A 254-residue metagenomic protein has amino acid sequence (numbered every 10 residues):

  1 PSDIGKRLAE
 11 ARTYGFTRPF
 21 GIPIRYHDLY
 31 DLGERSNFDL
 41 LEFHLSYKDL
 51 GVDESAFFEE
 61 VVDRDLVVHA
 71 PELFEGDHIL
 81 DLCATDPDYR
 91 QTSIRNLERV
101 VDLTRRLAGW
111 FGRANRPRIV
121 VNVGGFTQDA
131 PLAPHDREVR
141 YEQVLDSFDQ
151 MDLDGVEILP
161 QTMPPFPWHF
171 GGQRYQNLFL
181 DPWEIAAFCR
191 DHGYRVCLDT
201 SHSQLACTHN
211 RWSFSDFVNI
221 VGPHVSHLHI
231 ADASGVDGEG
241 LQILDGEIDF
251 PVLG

Functional and structural regions predicted by a protein language model:
P1-D102, R195: N-terminal pre-domain/capping segments
S2-D3, R25-H27, H44, G51-E54 (+5 more regions): Well-ordered, non-membrane alpha-helical segments in soluble/globular domains
T13-G21, F38-E42, D63-V67, R116-V120 (+5 more regions): Structural preference for beta-strand elements that scaffold enzyme active sites
R18-G21, L45-S46, G172-Q176, A206-C207: Short, flexible loop segments at the rims of nucleotide/cofactor-binding pockets, characterized by
P23-H27, H44-K48, P71-L73, G124-F126 (+3 more regions): Active-site beta-loop-alpha junctions enriched in small/polar residues
L29-N37, D49-L73, D102-R116, D146-G155 (+3 more regions): Acidic (Asp/Glu)-rich catalytic clusters
I79-R90, Q173-F179, H202-G254: Gly/Pro-rich active-site loop or hairpin
L82-R195, L205: Active-site acidic/histidine proton-transfer and metal-coordination neighborhood in alpha/beta enzyme cores
